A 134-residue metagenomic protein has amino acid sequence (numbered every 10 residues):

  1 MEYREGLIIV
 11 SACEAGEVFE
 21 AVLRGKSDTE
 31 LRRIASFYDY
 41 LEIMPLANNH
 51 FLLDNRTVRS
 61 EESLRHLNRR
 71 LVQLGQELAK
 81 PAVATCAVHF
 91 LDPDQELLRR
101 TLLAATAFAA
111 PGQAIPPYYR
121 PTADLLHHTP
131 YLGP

Functional and structural regions predicted by a protein language model:
M1-P134: Phosphodiester-processing cores and adjacent nucleic acid-binding clamps
